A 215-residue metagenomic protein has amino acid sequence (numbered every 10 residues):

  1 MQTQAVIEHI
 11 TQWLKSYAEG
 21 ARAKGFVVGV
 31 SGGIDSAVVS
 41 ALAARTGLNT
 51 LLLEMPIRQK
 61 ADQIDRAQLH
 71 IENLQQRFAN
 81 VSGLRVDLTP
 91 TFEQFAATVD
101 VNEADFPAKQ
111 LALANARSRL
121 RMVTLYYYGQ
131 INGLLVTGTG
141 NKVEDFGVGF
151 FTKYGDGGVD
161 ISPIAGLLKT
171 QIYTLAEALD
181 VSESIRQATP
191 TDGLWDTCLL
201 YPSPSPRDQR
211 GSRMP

Functional and structural regions predicted by a protein language model:
M1-F150: ATP-dependent adenylation/nucleotidyltransferase module used to activate substrates
I7-E8, Y173, R210: Generic structural signal for individual residues within well-ordered alpha-helical segments across diverse proteins
L113, L135-L200: Catalytic subdomain that performs nucleotidyl-dependent activation
Y201-D208: Conserved small/polar residues in nucleotide/adenosyl-binding loops
S212-P215: Hydrophobic alpha-helical segments, chiefly the membrane-spanning helices and signal/signal-anchor peptides
